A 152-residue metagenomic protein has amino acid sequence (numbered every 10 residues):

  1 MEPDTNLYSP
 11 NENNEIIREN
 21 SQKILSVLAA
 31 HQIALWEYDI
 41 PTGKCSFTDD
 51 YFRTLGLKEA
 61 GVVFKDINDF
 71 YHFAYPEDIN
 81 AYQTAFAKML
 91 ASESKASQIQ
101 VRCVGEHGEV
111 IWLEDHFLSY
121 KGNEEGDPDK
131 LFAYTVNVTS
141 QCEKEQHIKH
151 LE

Functional and structural regions predicted by a protein language model:
M1-L7, N11, H116, G126-V138: PAS-family sensory domains
Y8-K23, C142-E152: Sensory-domain boundary/capping and coupling elements
I16-Y71, W112-E114: PAS-family sensory domain signal
P41, E77, T139: Adenine-nucleotide cofactor-binding loop residues
S46-D50, A81, K130, H150: Generic alpha-helical secondary structure signal
R53-T54, L118-S119, V136: A short acidic/small-residue loop/turn micro-motif
G61-K88, Q98-I99: PAS/Per-ARNT-Sim sensory domains
E77, A81, L90-S119, E125-D129: Per-ARNT-Sim (PAS) sensory domains and their PAS-associated C-terminal
